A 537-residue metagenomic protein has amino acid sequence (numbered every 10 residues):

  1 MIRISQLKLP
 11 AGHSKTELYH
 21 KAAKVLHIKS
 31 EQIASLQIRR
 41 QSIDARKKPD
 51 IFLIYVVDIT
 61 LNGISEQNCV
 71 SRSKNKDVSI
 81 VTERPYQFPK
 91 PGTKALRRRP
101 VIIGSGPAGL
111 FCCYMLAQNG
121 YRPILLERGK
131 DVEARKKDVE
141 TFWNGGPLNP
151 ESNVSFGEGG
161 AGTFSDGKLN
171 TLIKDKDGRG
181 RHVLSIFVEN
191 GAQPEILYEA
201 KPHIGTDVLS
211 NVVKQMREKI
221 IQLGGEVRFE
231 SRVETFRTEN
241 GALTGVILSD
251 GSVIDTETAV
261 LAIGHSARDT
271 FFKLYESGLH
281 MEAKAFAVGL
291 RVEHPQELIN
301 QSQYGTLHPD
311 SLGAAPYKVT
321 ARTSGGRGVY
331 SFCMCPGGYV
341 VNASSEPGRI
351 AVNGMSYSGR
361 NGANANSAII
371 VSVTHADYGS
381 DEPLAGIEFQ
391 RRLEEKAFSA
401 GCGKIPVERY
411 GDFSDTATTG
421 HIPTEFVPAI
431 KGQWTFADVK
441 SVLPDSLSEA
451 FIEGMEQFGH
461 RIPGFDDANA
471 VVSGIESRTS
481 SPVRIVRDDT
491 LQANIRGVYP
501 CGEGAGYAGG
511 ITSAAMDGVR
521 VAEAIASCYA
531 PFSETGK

Functional and structural regions predicted by a protein language model:
M1-L53, V57-K537: Residues forming the flavin
